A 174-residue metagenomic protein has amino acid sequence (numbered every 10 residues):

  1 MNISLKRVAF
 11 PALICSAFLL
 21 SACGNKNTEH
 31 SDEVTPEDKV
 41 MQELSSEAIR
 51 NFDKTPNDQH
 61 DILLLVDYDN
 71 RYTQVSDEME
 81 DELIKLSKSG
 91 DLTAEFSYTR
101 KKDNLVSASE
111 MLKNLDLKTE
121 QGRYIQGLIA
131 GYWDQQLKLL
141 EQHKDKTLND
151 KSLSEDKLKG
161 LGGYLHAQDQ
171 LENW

Functional and structural regions predicted by a protein language model:
N2-A12: Bacterial N-terminal signal peptides that target proteins for export
L19-A22: C-terminal motif of bacterial Sec signal peptides marking the signal peptidase cleavage site
N25-F96, Q170-W174: Immediate post-signal-peptide N-terminus of mature secreted/exported proteins
V40, D61-L64, Y68, V75 (+4 more regions): Stable alpha-helical elements in mature extracytoplasmic
S45-S46, S76-L83, K101-L112, L140 (+1 more regions): Extended amphipathic alpha-helical scaffold segments
S97-K157: Long, amphipathic, charge-rich alpha-helical segments that form helical bundles/coiled-coils
G160-W174: Short, low-complexity, Pro/Ser/Thr/Gly-rich segments in the mature regions of secreted, periplasmic
